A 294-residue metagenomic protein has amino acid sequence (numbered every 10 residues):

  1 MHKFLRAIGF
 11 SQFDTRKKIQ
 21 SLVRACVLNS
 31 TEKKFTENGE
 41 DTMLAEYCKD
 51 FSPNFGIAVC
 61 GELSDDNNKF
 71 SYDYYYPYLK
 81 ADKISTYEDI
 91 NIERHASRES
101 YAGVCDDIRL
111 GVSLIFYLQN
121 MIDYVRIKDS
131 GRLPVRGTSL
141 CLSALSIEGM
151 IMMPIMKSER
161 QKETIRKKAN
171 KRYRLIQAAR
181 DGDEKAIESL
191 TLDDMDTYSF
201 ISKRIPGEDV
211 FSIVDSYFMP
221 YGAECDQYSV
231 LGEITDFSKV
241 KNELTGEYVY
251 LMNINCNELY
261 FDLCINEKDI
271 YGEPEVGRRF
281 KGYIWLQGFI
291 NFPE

Functional and structural regions predicted by a protein language model:
M1-D41: N-terminal alpha-helical "arm" segments
N38-G222: Long, hydrophobic alpha/beta structural blocks
L114-F116, F261-E267: Short amphipathic beta-strand/extended segments with alternating polar/hydrophobic composition
M219, S238-V240, K268: Eukaryotic intrinsically disordered and solvent-exposed regulatory patches
Y221-E233, R278: Short coil-to-beta-strand transition motifs
T235-L263: OB-fold (S1/OB) nucleic-acid-binding surfaces
E267-G282: Short nucleic-acid-contacting surface segments enriched for D/E, G, S/T with interspersed K/R
W285-E294: Short, Lys/Arg- and Gly-enriched loop/turn segments at beta-strand edges
